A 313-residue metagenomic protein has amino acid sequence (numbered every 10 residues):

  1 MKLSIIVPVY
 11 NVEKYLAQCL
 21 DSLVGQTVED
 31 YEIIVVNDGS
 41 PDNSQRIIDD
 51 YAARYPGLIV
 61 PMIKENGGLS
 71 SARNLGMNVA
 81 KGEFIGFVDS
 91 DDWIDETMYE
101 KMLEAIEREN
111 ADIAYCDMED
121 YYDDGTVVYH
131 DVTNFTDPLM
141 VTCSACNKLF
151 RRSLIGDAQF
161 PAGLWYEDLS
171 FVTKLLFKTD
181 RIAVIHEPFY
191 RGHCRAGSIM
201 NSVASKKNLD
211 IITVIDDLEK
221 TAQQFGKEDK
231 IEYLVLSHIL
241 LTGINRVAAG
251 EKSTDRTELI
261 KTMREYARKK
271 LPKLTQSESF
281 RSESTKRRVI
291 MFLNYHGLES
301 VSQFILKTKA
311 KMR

Functional and structural regions predicted by a protein language model:
M1-D217: Nucleotide-sugar donor-binding/catalytic module of glycosyltransferases that assemble extracellular/cell-envelope
Y51, Y55, K227-I231, Y295-L298: Residue-level recognition of alpha-helix termini/interfacial anchor residues
A52, L103, E219, R264 (+1 more regions): Residue-level detector of alpha-helical secondary structure
F189-R195, S202-D229, T242, A249 (+1 more regions): Catalytic core of nucleotide-sugar-dependent glycosyltransferases
Q224-V235, F280-R288: Structural motif
Y233-R246: Amphipathic alpha-helical repeat scaffolds of TPR domains
S253-R313: Membrane-interface aromatic/basic loop that binds lipid-linked glycans or pyrophosphate carriers, typified by
